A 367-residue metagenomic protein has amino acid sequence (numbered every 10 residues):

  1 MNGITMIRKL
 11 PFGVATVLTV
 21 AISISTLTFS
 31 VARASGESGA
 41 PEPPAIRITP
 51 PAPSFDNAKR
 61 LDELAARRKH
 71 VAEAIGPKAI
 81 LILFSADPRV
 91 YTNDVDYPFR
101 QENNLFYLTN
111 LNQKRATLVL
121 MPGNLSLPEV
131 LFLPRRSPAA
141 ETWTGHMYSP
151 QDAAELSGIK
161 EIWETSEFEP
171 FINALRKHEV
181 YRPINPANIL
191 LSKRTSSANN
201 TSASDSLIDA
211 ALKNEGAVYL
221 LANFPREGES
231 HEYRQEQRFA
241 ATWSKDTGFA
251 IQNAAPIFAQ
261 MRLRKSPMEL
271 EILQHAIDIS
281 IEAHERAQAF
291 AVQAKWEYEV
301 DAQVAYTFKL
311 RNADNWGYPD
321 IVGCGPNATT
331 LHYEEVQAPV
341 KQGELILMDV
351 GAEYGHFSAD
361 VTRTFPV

Functional and structural regions predicted by a protein language model:
N2, I7-L18, L27-E282: A composition/biophysics-driven feature that prefers long, compositionally simple stretches
I22-I24: Zn2+-dependent metallopeptidase catalytic domains
P77, G123-L125, A211, I279-E285 (+4 more regions): Secondary-structure boundary elements
N93-F99, H231-D246, Q252-A259, K295-V367: Short catalytic-site patches enriched in acidic/histidine residues that coordinate or position cofactors/metals
K265-A289, Q293-F308, N312, Y318: Active-site pocket-lining segments that scaffold enzyme catalytic pockets across diverse folds
